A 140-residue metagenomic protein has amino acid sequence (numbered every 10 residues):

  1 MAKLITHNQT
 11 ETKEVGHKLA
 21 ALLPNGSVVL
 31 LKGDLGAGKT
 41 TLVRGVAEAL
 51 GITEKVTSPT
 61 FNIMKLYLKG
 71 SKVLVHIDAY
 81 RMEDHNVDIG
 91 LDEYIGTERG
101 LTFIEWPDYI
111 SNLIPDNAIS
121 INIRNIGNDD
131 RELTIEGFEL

Functional and structural regions predicted by a protein language model:
M1-K18: N-terminal pre-Walker A segment at the start of P-loop NTPase domains
A2, E48, H85, E93-L140: Short phosphate-coordinating micro-motif centered on Lys-Gly-acidic
A20-G26: Phosphate-binding P-loop
V29-L31: Hydrophobic anchor at the beta1->P-loop junction of P-loop NTPases
L35: The conserved Walker
K39: Conserved lysine of the Walker
I52-Y67: Short beta-strand-centered segment that lines the nucleotide-binding/catalytic pocket of NTP-utilizing
